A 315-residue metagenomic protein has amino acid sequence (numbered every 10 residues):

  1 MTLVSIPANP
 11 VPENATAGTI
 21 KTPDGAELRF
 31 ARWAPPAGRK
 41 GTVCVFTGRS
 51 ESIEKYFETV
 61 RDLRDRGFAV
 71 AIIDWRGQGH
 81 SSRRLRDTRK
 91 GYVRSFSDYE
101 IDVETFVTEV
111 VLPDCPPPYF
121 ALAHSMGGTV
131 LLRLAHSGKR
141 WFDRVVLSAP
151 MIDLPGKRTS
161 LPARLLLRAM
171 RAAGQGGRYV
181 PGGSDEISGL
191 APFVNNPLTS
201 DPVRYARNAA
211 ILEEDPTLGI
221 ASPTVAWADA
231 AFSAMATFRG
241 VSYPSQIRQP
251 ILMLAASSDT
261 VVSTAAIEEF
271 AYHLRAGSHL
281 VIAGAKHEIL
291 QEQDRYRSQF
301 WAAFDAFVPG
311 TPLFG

Functional and structural regions predicted by a protein language model:
M1-K21, A26-P35: An N-terminal hydrophobic leader/cap segment in hydrolases
I53, V60-R86: Conserved alpha/beta-hydrolase
G91-V111: Alpha/beta-hydrolase active-site loop
L131-G219: Alpha/beta-hydrolase-fold enzymes
I247, M253-A255: Short beta-strand/loop motif that positions the catalytic acidic residue of the alpha/beta-hydrolase fold
Q249, S263-Y272: Short alpha-helix in the alpha/beta-hydrolase fold that links the catalytic acid
S258-V262: Acidic catalytic loop of the alpha/beta-hydrolase fold
A283-G315: Catalytic active-site module of serine/aspartate enzymes centered on a nucleophile-bearing elbow/loop
